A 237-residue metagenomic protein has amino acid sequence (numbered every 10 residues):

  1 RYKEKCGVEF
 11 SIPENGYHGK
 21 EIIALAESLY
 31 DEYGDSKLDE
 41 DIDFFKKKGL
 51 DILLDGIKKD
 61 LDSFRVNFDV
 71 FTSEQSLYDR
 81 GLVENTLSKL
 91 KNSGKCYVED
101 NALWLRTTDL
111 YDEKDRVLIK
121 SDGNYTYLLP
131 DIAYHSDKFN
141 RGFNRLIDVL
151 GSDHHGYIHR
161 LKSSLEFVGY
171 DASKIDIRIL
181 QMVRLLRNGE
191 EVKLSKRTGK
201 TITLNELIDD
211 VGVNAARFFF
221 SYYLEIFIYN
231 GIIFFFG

Functional and structural regions predicted by a protein language model:
R1-G237: NTP-dependent nucleotidyl-transfer catalytic core
